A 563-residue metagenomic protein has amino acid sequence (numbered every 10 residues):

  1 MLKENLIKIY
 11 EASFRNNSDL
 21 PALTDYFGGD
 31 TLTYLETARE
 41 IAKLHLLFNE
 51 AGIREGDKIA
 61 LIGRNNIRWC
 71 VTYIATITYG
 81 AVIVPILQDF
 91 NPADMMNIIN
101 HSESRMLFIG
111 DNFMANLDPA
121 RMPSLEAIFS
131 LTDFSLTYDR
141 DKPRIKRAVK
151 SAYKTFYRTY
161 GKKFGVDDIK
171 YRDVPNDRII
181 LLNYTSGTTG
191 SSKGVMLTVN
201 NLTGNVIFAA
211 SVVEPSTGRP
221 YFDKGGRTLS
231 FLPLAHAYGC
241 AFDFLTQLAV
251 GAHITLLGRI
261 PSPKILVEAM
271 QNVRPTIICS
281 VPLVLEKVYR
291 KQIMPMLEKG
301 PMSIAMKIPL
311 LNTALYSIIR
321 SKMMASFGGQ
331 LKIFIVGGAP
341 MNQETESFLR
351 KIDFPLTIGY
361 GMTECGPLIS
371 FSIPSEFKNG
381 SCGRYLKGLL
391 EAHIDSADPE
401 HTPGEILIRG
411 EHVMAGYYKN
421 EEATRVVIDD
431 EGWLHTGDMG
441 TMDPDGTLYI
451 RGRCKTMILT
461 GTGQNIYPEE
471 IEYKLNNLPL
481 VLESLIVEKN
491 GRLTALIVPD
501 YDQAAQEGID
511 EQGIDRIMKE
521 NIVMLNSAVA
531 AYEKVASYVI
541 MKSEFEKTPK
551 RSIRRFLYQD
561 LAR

Functional and structural regions predicted by a protein language model:
L2, A22-G52, D57-N66, C70 (+3 more regions): Conserved AMP-binding/adenylate-forming core of the ANL superfamily
I9-T33, S537: AMP-dependent adenylate-forming
D19, S151-Y184, S191, T217-R227: Conserved pre-ATP/AMP-binding loop-to-beta segment of ANL
T33-L35, I180-I207: Conserved AMP-binding A3 loop
A51, T78-Y157, G491: Structural core segment of the AMP-binding/adenylate-forming
F90, L107, G410, A415-G416 (+1 more regions): AMP-binding/adenylate-forming catalytic core of the ANL superfamily
T203-R227, L234-S321, Q330, P355: Conserved AMP-binding/adenylation subdomain of ANL enzymes
Y385, H393, E400-T460: Conserved ATP-binding/catalytic segment of the ANL
